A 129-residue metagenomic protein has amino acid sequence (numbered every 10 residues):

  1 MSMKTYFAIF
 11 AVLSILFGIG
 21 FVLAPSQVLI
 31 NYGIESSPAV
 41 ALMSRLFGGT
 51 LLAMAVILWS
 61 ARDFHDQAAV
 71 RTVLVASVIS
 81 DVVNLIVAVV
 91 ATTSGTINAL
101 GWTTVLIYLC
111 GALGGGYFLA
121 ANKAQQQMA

Functional and structural regions predicted by a protein language model:
M3-T5, S14-A41: Membrane-helix boundary elements
Y6-L13, F47, V73-S80, L100 (+2 more regions): Hydrophobic alpha-helical transmembrane segments of polytopic
I15-V22, V40-D63, V75-I86: Core segments of alpha-helical transmembrane spans in multipass integral membrane proteins
V22, W59, V89, L113-L119: Membrane-embedded alpha-helical segments of multi-pass transporters/permeases
G33-A41, T72, T96-L106: Non-cytosolic membrane-interface motifs at loop->transmembrane helix junctions
L58-V70, T92-T93: Juxtamembrane helix-break-helix junctions at the cytosolic face of small multi-pass alpha-helical membrane proteins
I86-T103, A120: Membrane-helix boundary connector in multi-pass membrane proteins
C110-A129: Membrane-water interface at the C-terminal end of transmembrane alpha helices
